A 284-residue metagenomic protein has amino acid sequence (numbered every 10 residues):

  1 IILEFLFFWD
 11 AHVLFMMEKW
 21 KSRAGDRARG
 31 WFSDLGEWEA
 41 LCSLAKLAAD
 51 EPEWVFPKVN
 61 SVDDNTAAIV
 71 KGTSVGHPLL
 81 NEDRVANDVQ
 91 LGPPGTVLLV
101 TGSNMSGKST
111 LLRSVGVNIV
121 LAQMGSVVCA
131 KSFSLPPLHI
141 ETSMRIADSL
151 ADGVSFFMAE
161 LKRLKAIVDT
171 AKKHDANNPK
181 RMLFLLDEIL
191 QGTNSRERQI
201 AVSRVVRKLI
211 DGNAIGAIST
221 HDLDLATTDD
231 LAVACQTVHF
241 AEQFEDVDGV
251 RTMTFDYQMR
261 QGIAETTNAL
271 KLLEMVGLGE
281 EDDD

Functional and structural regions predicted by a protein language model:
I1-L35, L41, L47, N65: A conserved P-loop NTPase coupling/switch region
L44, E51-D284: ATPase nucleotide-binding head domains, primarily ABC-like/P-loop NTPase cores
